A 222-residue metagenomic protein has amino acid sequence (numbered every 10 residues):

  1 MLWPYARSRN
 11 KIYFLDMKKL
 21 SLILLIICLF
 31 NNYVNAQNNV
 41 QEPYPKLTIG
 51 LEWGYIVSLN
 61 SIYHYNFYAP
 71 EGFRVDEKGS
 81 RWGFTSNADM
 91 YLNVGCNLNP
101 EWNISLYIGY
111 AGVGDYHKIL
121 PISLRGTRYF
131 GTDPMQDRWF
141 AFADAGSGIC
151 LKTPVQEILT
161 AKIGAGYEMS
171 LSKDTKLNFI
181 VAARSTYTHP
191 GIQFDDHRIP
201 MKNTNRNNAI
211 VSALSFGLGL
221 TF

Functional and structural regions predicted by a protein language model:
M1-P45: Cleavable N-terminal export/targeting peptides
L25, L29, V40, G83 (+5 more regions): Residues embedded in well-ordered secondary-structure elements
N31, I62, D137, K176 (+1 more regions): Generic domain-boundary/flexible-linker signal
A36-C96, V211-F222: Short glycine/proline- and aromatic-enriched beta-strand/turn motifs that initiate or cap beta-hairpins
I49-S61, L106-Y110, A143-I149, A165 (+2 more regions): Transmembrane beta-barrel strands of outer-membrane/channel proteins
L59-W82, A88, L106-I122, I149-V155 (+1 more regions): Flexible, solvent-exposed loop segments that connect beta-strands
Y91-G164, M169-L177: Gram-negative (and chloroplast) outer-membrane scaffold detector with strong preference for beta-barrel transmembrane
Q156-F216, F222: A generic hydrophobic-segment detector
